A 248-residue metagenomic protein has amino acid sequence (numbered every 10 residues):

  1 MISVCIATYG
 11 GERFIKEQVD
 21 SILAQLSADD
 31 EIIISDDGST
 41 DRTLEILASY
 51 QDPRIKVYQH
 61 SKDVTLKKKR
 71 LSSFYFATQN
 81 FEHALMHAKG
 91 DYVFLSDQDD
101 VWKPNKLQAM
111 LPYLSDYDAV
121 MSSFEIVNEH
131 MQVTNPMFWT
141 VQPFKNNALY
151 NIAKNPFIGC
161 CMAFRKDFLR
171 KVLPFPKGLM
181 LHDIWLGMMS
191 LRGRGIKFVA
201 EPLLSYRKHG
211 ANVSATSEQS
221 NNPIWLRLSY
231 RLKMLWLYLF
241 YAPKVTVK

Functional and structural regions predicted by a protein language model:
M1-S3, S21, E31, W185: Cell-envelope/extracellular polymer assembly enzymes that use nucleotide-activated donors
G11-A24: Short, well-formed alpha-helical segments that are part of the catalytic scaffolds of diverse glycosyltransferases
D29-G38, Y58-H60: Short beta-strand/loop segment that forms part of the nucleotide-sugar
D36-E45, K62-V64: A conserved acidic beta->alpha catalytic loop
K62-A88: Glycine-rich, basic loop-to-helix element that forms the pyrophosphate-binding segment of sugar-nucleotide handling
M86, N146-Q219: Conserved nucleotide-sugar donor-binding catalytic segment
V93: Short aromatic/hydrophobic "clamp" motif used to bind/position activated sugar donors
V101, N105-T134: Conserved donor NDP-sugar-binding/catalytic core segment of glycosyltransferases
